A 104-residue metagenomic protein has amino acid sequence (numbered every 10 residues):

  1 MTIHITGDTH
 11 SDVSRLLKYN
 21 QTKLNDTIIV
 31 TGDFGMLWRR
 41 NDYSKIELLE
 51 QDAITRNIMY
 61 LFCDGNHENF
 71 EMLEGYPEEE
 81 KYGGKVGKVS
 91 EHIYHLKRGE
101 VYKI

Functional and structural regions predicted by a protein language model:
M1-H4: Extreme N-terminal starter segment of soluble prokaryotic enzymes
T6, S11-K103: Core catalytic region of metal-dependent phosphoesterases/phosphodiesterases, especially metallo-beta-lactamase-like
